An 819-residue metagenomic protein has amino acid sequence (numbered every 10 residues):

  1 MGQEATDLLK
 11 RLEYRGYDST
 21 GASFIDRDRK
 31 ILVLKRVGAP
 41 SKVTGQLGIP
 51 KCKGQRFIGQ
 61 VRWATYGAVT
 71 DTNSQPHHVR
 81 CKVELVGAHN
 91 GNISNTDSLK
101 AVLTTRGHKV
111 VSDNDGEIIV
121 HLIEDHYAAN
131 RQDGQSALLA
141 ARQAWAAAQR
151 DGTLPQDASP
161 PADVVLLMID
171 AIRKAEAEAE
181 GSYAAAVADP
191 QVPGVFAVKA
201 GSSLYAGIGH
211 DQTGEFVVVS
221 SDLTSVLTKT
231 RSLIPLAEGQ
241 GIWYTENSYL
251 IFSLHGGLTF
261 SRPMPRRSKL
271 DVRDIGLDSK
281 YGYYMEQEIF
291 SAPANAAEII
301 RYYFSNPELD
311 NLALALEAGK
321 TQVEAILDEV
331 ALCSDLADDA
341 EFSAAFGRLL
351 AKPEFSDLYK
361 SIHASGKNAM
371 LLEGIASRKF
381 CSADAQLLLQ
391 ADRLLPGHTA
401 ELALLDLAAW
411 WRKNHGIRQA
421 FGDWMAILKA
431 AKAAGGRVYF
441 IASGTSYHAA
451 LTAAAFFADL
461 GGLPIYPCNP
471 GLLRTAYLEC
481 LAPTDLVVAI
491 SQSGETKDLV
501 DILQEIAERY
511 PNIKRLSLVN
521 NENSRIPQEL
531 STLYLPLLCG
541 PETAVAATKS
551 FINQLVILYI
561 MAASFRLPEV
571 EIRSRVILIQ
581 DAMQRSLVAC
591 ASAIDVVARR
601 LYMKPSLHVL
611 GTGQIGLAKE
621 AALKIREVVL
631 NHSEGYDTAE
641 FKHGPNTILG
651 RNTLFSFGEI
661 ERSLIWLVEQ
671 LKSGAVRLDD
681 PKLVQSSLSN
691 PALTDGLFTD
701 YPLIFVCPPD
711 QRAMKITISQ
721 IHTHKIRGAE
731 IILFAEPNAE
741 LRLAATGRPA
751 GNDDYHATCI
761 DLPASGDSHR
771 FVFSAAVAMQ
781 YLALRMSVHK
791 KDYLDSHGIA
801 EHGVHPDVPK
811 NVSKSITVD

Functional and structural regions predicted by a protein language model:
M1-G435, H448, L587-C590, I816-V818: Conserved short alpha-helical segments that host acidic/polar catalytic motifs at enzyme active sites
W63-A64, N92, S202-S203, G444-S446 (+6 more regions): Short glycine-rich anion-binding loops that position phosphate/pyrophosphate groups of nucleotides and phosphorylated
I118, D125, E180, V226 (+6 more regions): Short acidic loop-to-helix transition motifs that present clustered carboxylates
I119, G134-A147, L166-D170, A563-R599 (+1 more regions): Internal, active-site/partner-interface "lid" segment
H121-D125, V556-L567, Q780-V788: Short glycine/serine- and small hydrophobic-enriched flexible loop segments
Y127-R131, A141-R150, S159-A162, R231-S232 (+6 more regions): A structural-propensity feature for long, helix-poor, extended segments
S334, A340, A344, R348 (+8 more regions): Glycine-rich phosphate-binding loops that contact phosphosugars or nucleotide phosphates
A434, L601-Q720, R727: Acidic catalytic cores of enzymes that act on phosphate-bearing nucleotides/polynucleotides
